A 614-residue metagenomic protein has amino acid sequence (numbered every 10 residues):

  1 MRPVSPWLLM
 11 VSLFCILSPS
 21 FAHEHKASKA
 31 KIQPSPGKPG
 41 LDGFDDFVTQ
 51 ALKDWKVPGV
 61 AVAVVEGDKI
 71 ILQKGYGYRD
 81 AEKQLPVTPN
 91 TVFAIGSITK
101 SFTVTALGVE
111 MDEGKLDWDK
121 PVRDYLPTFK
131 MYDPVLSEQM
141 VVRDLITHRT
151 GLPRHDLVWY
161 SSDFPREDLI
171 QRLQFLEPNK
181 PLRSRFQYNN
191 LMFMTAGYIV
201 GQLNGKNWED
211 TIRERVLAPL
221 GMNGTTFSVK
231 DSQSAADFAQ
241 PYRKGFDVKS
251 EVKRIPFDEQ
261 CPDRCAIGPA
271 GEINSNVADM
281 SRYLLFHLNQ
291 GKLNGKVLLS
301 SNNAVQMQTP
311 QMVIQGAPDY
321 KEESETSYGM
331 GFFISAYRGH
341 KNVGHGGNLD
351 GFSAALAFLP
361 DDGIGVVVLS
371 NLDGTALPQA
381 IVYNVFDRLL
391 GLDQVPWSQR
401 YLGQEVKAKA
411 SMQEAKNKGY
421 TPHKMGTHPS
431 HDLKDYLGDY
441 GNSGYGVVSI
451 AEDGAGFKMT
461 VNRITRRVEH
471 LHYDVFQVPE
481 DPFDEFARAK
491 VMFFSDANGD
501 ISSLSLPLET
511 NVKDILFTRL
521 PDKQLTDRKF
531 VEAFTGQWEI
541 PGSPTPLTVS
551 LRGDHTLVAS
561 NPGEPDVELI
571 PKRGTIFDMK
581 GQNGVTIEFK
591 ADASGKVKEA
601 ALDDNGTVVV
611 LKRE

Functional and structural regions predicted by a protein language model:
M1-L8: Bacterial N-terminal signal peptides that target proteins for export
L8-S18: Bacterial N-terminal signal peptides
I16, A22-H23, I314, P318 (+2 more regions): Peripheral terminal and inter-domain segments
H23-A30: Cleaved targeting-peptide boundary
P34-I95, K115-D119, D124-Y125, K130-Y132 (+3 more regions): Short, conserved catalytic-motif segment at the N-terminal edge
L41, D45, T49, V104 (+14 more regions): Extracytoplasmic/secreted envelope proteins and their assembly/folding machinery, especially bacterial periplasmic
Y76-D80, D133-D350, A354-A355: Short, surface-exposed loop or secondary-structure junction motifs that flank catalytic or metal-binding residues
G344-H345, A355-F358, D362-N371, S503-L506 (+1 more regions): Short, well-ordered beta-strand elements
